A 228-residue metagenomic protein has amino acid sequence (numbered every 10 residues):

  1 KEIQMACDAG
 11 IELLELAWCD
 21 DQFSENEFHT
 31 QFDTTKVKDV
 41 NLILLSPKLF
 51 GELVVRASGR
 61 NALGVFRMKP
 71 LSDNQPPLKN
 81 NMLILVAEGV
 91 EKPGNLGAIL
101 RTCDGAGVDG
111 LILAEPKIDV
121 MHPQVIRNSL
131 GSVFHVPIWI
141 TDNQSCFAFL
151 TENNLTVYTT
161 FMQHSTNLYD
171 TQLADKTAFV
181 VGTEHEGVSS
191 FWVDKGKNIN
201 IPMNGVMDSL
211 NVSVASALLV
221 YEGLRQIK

Functional and structural regions predicted by a protein language model:
K1-V55: N-terminal positively charged helical leader segments and presequences
Q4, D8, T34, L71-H164: RNA substrate-binding interface of SAM-dependent RNA methyltransferases
E27-Q31, D119-V125, E186-F191: Short, glycine/polar-rich helix-capping loops at beta-to-alpha or helix-loop-helix junctions that flank or form
L45-S46, E88, A114-E115, P137 (+1 more regions): Short beta->alpha connector loops at strand-helix junctions that form conserved, small/polar/Pro-enriched
V55-N81: Acidic/glycine-rich phosphate/pyrophosphate-binding loops and surrounding catalytic core that coordinate Mg2+
G64, T102-A106, V120-G131, W192-K228: Structured adenosyl-cofactor binding patch, chiefly the S-adenosyl-L-methionine
T159-M207: Active-site/ligand-binding-proximal alpha/beta "capping" segment
